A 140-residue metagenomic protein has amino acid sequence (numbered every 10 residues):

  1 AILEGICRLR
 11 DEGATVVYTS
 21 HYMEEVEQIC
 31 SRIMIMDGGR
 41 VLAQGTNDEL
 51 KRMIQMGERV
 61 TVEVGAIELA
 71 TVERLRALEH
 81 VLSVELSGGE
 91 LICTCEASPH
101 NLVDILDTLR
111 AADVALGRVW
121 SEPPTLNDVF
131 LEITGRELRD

Functional and structural regions predicted by a protein language model:
A1-I2, A43, A111-L116: Proteins with a high burden of low-complexity, intrinsically disordered sequence enriched in S/T/G/P/A and R, requiring
L3-E96: ABC transporter nucleotide-binding domain
A97-D140: C-terminal coupling/interaction segments
